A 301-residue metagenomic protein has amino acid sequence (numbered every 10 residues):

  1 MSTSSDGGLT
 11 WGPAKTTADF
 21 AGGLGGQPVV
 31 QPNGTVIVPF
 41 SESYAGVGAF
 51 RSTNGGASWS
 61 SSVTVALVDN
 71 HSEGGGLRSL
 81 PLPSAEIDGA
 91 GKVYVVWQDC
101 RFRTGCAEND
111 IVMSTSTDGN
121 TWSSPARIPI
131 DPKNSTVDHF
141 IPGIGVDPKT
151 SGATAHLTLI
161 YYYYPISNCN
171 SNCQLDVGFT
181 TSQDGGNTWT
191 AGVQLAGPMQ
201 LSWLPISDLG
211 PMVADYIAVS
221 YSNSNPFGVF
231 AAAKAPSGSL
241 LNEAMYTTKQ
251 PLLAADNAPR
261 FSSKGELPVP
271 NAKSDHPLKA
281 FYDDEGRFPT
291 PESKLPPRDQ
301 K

Functional and structural regions predicted by a protein language model:
M1-K301: Extracellular, repeat-based ectodomains that mediate carbohydrate processing or recognition
